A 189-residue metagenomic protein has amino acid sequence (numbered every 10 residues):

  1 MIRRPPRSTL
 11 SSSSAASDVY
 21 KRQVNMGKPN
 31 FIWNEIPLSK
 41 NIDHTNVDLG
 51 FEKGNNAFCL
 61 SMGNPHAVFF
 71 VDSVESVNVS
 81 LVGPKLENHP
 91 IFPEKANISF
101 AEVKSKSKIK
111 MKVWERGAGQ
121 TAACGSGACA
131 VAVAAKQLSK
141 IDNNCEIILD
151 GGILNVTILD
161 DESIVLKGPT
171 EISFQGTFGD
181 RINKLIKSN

Functional and structural regions predicted by a protein language model:
M1-Y20: Single conserved hydrophobic/aromatic residue that forms the stacking wall/gate of nucleotide- or nucleobase-binding
S14-L38, A134-N189: Conserved glycine-rich phosphate/nucleotide-binding loop and adjacent Mg2+-coordinating catalytic segment
V24-K28, K40, F51, S61-N64 (+6 more regions): Short, structured patches in soluble enzyme cores that scaffold and shape functional sites
I36-F51, N56-F58, F69-P90: Anionic-ligand binding region
H44-N56, K104-G119: Short, hydrophobic/aliphatic alpha-helical segments
P65, G127-C129, T170: Gly/Ser/Thr-rich beta-alpha loop segments that engage phosphate groups in nucleotides
A67-V68, V82-W114, I153-T157: Conserved phosphate-donor
K112-K136: Glycine/serine-rich anion-binding loops at beta->alpha junctions that coordinate negatively charged ligand groups
